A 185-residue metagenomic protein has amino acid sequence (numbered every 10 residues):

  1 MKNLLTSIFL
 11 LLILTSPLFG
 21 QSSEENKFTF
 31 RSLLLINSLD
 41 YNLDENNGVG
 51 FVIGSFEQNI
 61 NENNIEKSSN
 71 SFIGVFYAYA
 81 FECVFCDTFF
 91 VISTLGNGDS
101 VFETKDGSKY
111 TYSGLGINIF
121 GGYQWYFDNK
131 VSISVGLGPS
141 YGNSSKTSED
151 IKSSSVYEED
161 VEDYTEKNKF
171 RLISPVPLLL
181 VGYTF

Functional and structural regions predicted by a protein language model:
M1-E25, F185: Cleavable N-terminal export/targeting peptides
L18-F19, L35-I36, C83-C86, P175: Short, aromatic- and cysteine-enriched interfacial helices/patches that mediate contacts at lipid membranes
Q21-N37: Short N-terminal segments immediately surrounding and downstream of signal-peptide cleavage
E25-T29, G54-N61, F102-S108, K146-R171: Primarily recognizes Gram-negative and organellar outer-membrane beta-barrels
D40-V135, N143, V181-Y183: Gram-negative (and chloroplast) outer-membrane scaffold detector with strong preference for beta-barrel transmembrane
D128-F185: Predominantly the C-terminal beta-signal and adjacent terminal strand-loop region of outer-membrane beta-barrel
